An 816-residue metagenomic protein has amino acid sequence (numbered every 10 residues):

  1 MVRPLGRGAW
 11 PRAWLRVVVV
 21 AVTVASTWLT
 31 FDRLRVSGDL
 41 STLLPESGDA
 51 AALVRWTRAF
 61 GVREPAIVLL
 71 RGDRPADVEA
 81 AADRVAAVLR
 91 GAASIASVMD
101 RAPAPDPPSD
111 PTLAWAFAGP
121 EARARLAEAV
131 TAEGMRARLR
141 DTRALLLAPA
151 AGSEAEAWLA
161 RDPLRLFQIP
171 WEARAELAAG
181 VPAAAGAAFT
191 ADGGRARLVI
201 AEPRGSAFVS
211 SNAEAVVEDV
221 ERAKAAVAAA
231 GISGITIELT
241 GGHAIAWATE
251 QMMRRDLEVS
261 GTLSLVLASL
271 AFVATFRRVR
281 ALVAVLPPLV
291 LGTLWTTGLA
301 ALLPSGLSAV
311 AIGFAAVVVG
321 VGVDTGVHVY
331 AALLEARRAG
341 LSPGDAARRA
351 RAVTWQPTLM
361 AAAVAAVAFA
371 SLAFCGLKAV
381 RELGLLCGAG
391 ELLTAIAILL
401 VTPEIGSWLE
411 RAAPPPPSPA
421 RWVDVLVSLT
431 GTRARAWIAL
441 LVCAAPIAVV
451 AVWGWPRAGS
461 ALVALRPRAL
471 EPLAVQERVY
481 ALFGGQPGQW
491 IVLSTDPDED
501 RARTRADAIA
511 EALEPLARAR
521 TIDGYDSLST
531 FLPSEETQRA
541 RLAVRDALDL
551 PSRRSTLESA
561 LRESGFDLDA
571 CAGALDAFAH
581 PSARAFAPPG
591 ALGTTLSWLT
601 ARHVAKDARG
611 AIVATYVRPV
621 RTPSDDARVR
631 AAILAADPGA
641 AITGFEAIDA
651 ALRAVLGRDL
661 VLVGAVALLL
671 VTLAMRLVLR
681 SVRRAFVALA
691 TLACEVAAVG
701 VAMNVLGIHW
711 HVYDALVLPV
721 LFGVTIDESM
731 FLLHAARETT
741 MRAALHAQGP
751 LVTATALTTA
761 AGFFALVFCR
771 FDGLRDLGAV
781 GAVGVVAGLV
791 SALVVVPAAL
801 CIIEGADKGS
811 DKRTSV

Functional and structural regions predicted by a protein language model:
M1-G38, E404, W408, A412-A461 (+2 more regions): Signature of alpha-helical transmembrane segments and their immediate interfacial
S26-W28, D83-L198, N212, A519-T600: Alpha-helical transmembrane helix bundles of large polytopic membrane transport and channel proteins
L29-D73, E176-A188, S428-W437, G454-D498 (+2 more regions): Solvent-exposed, non-transmembrane loop/terminal regulatory segments of multi-pass membrane proteins
A151-V279, D507, D576-V671: Extracytoplasmic
A281-V329, R684-L732: Hydrophobic transmembrane alpha-helices and their membrane-interface caps in long multi-pass transport proteins
L286, R338-C375, T739-C769, L789: Pore- and gate-forming transmembrane helices of large, multi-pass membrane proteins
L302, V318-A331, W355-C375, A379-S418 (+3 more regions): Transmembrane alpha-helices and their membrane-interface boundaries in multi-pass membrane transporters and channels
A436-A560: Juxtamembrane segments of multi-pass membrane proteins
